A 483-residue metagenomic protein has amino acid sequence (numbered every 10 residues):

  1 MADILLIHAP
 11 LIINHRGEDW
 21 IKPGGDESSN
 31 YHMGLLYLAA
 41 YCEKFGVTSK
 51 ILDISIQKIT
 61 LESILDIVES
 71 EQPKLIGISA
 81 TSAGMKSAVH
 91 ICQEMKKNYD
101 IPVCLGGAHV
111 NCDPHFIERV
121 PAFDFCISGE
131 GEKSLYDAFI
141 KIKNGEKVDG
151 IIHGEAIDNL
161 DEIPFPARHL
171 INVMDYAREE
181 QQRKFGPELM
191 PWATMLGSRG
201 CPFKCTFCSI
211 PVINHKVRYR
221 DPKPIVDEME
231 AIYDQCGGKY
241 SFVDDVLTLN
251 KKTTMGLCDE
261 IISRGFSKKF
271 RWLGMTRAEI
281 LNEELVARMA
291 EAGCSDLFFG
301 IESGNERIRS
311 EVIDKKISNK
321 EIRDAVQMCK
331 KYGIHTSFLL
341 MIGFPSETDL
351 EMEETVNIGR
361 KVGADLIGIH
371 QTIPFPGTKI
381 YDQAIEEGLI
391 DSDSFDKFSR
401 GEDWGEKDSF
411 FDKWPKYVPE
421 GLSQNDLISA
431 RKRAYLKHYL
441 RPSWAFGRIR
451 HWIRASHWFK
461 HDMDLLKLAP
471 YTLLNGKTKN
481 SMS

Functional and structural regions predicted by a protein language model:
A2-L6, K44, T48, L65-E69 (+4 more regions): Radical SAM enzyme core and accessory elements
A2-M229, D234-Q235, G421: Acidic, low-complexity intrinsically disordered segments
L6, I78, L105, F242-D244 (+2 more regions): Conserved beta-strand positions
I13-G17, P114, F203, K251-K252 (+5 more regions): Flexible glycine/acidic-rich beta-alpha junction loops that bind and position SAM and/or redox cofactors in anaerobic
Y41-F45, E94-N98, V120-A122, K141 (+9 more regions): Alpha-helical structural signal in soluble globular domains
F116-S134, V286, E291-L297, E354-I369: Structural recognition of alpha->loop->beta junctions
R168-L339, F344, E351-E353, N357: Radical SAM [4Fe-4S] cluster-binding motif and immediate context
